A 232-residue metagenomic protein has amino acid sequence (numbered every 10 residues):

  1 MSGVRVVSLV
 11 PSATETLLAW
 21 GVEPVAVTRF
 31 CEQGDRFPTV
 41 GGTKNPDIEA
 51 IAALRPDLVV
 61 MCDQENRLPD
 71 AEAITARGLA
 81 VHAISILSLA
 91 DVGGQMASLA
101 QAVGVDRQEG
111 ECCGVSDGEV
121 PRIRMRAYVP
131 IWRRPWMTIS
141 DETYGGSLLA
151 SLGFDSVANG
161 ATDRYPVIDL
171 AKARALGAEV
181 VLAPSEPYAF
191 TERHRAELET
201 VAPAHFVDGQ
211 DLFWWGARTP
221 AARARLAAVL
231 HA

Functional and structural regions predicted by a protein language model:
M1-A232: N-terminal ligand-binding lobe of clamshell/alpha-beta domains
